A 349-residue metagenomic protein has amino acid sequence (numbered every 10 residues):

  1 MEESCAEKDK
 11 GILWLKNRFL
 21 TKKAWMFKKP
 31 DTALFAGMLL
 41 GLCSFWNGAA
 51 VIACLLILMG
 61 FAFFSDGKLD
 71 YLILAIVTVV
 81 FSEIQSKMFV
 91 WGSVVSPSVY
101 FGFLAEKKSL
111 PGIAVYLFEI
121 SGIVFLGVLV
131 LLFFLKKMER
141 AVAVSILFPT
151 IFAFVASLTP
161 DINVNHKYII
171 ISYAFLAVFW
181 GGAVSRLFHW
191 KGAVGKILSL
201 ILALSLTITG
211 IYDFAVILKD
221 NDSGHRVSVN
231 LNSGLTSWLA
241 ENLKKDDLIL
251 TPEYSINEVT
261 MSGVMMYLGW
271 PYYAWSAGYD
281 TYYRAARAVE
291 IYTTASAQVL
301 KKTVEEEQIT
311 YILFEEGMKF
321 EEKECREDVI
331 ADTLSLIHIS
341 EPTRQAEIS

Functional and structural regions predicted by a protein language model:
M1, Q85-I120, L147, I151-L176 (+1 more regions): Membrane-helix boundary/interfacial segments in multi-pass membrane proteins
E2-A6, L56-A62, E119-R140, A183-R186: Hydrophobic, aromatic-rich transmembrane alpha-helices and their immediate juxtamembrane boundary segments
K8-F19, F27, I52-V79: Perimembrane helix-loop-helix junctions
F27-A36, K68-A75, L135-L147, G195-S199: Membrane-interfacial loop-to-transmembrane alpha-helix junctions, especially the N-terminal start
T32-N47, M59: Membrane-interface alpha helices of multi-pass inner-membrane proteins
V51-L55, I162-L187: Hydrophobic/aromatic-rich transmembrane helices and adjacent perimembrane loops
G67-F89, V124, A143, L200-S205: Hydrophobic alpha-helical membrane-interfacial segments at the cytosolic entry of transmembrane helices
K136-K137, F188-L336, S340, R344 (+1 more regions): Extracytoplasmic
